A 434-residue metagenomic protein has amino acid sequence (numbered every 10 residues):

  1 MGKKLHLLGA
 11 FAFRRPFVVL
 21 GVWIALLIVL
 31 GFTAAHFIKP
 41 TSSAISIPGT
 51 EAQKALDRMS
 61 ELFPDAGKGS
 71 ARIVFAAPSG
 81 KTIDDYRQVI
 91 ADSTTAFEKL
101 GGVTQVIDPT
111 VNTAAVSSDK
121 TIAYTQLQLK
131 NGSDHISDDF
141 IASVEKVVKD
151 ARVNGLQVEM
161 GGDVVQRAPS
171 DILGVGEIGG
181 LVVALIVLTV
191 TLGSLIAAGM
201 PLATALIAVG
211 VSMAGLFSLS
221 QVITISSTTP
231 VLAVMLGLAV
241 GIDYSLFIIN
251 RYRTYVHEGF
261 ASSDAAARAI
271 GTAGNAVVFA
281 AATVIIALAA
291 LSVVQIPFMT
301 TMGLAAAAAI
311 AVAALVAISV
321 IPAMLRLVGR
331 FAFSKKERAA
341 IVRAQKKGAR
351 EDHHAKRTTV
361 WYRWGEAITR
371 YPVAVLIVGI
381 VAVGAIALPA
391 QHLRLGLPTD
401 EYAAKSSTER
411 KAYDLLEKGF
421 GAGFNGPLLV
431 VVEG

Functional and structural regions predicted by a protein language model:
M1-K39, V103-T104, S118-I122, L129-L395: Membrane-embedded transmembrane helical bundles of large multi-pass transporters/channels
H6, A35-P78, P109-N112, E366 (+2 more regions): Solvent-exposed, non-transmembrane loop/terminal regulatory segments of multi-pass membrane proteins
T50-Q53, D84-Q88, H135-D138, S407: Soluble non-cytosolic domains of exported or imported proteins
Q53-K54, S79-L127, R167: Extracytoplasmic
Q53-L56, S60, R87-T94, I141 (+4 more regions): Extracytoplasmic/secreted envelope proteins and their assembly/folding machinery, especially bacterial periplasmic
L62, D92-L100, S143-L156, G419: Generic non-transmembrane alpha-helical segments
R72-V74, Y124-Q126, V158-M160, L429: Structural recognition of the beta-strand scaffold that forms the well-ordered cores of secreted hydrolase catalytic
S79-G80, K130-D134, G434: Helix N-cap motif at beta-to-alpha junctions
